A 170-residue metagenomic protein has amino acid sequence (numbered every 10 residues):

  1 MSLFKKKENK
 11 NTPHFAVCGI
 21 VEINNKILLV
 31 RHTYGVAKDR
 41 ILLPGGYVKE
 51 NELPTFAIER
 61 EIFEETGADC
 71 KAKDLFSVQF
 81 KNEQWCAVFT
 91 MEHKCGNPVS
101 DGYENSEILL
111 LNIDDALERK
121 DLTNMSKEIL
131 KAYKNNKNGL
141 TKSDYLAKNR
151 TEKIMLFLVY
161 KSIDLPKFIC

Functional and structural regions predicted by a protein language model:
M1-C18: Acidic, metal-coordinating catalytic segment for phosphate/diphosphate chemistry, firing primarily on the Nudix
K6, L75-Q79: Short, solvent-exposed loop/turn elements at beta->coil junctions and helix N-caps that rim active or binding pockets
I23: A cytosolic small-molecule/anion-sensing beta-strand core signal
G35-D39, W85: A conserved beta-turn-beta hairpin within the catalytic core of GNAT-like acetyltransferases that forms part
I41-L43: A short gly/proline-enriched turn/hairpin at secondary-structure junctions
V48-A72, K81-A132, V159-C170: Unchanged
N135-C170: Acidic/histidine-enriched, glycine/proline-rich intrinsically disordered or flexible terminal extensions
